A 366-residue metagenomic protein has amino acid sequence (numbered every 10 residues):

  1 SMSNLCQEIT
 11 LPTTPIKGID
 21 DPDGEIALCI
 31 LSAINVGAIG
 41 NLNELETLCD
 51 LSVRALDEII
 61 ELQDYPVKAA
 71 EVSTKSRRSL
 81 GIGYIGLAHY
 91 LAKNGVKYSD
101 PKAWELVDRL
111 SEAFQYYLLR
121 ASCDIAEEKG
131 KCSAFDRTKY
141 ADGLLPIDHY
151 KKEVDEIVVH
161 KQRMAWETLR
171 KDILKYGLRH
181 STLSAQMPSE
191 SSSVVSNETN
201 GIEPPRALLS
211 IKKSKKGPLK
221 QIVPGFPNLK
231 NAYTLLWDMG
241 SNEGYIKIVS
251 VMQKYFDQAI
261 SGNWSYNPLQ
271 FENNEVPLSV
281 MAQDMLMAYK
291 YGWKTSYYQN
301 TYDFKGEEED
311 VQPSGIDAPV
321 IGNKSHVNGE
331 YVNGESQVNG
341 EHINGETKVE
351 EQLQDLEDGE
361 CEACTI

Functional and structural regions predicted by a protein language model:
S1-T74, S79, Y84-N94, E198-G201 (+1 more regions): Function-dense linear segments that define catalytic or interfacial modules in macromolecule-processing proteins
G18-D23, I39-T47, A70-I82, N94-A113 (+5 more regions): Alpha-helix capping and helix-loop boundary segments enriched in small/acidic/polar residues
L31, L87, E190, A288 (+1 more regions): Hydrophobic, well-ordered secondary-structure elements that form the walls of internal hydrophobic environments
G37, L110-F114, A141, N200 (+2 more regions): Acidic, glycine-rich active-site loops and adjacent beta-strand->loop/helix elements that engage anionic groups
C49-E71, V96-S189, S261: Internal maturation/activation junctions in enzymes
L56, I60-E61, K131, V159-R163 (+2 more regions): Catalytic alpha/beta core of large soluble enzyme barrels
G83-G86, L118-S122, M281-D284: Extended, hydrophobic alpha-helical segments in both membrane/secreted and soluble proteins
D310-I366: Acidic, low-complexity intrinsically disordered tails
